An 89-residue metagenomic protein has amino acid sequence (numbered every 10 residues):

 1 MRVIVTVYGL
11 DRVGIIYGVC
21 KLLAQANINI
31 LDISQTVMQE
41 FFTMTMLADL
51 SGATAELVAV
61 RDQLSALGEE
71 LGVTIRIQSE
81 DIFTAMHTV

Functional and structural regions predicted by a protein language model:
M1-V89: A conserved regulatory-domain signal marking ACT and ACT-like small-molecule sensing domains and adjacent regulatory
